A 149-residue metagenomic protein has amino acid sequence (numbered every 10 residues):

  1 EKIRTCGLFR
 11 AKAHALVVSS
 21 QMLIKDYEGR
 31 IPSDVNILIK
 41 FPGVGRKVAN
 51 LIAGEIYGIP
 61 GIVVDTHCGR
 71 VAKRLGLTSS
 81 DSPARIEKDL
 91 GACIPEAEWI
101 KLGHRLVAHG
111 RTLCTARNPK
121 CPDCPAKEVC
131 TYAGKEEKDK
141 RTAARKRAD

Functional and structural regions predicted by a protein language model:
E1-A144: Catalytic cores of DNA base-excision repair glycosylases
